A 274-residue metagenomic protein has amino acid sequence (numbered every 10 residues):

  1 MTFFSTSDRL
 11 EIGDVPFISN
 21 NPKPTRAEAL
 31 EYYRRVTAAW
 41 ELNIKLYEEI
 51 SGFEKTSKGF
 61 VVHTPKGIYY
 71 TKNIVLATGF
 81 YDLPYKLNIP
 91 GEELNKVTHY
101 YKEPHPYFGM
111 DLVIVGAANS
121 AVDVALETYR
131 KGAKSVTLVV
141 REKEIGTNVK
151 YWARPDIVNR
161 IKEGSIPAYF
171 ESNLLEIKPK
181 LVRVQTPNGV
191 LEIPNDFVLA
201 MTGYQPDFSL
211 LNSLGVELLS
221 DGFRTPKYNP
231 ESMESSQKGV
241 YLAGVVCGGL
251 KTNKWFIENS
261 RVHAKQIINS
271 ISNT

Functional and structural regions predicted by a protein language model:
M1-E31, S165: Glycine-rich active-site loop/strand segments that organize a redox cofactor
E31, E41, K45-T56, V62 (+2 more regions): A Rossmann-like FAD-binding core segment of flavoenzymes
K55, Y85-L87, V124-A125, N148 (+2 more regions): Short glycine-/acidic-enriched loop or helix-start segments at secondary-structure transitions that form or flank
S57, R183-Q185, G189-F197, M201-P206 (+3 more regions): Rossmann-like nucleotide/phosphate-binding core characteristic of flavoprotein oxidoreductases
V75-L76, L199: N-terminal Rossmann-like NAD(P) cofactor-binding module of classical short-chain dehydrogenase/reductase
L76-E92, Y204-V216: Flavin (primarily FAD) binding-site architecture
L87-H99, E103, L218, G222-R224: Central helical "cap/lid" subdomain
Y100-G146, E231-T274: Rossmann-like dinucleotide/flavin-binding elements
